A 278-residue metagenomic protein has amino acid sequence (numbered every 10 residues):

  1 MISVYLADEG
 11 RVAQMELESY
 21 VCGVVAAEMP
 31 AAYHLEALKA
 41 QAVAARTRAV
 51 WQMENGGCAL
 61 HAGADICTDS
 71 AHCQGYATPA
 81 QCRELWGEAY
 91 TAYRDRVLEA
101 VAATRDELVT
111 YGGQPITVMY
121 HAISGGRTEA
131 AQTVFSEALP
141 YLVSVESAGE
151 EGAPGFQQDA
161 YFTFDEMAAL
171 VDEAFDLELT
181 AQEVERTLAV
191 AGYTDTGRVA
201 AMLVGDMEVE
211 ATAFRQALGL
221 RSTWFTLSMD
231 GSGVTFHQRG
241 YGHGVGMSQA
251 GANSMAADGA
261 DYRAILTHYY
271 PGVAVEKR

Functional and structural regions predicted by a protein language model:
M1-R278: Conserved, single-site charged/polar hotspot
